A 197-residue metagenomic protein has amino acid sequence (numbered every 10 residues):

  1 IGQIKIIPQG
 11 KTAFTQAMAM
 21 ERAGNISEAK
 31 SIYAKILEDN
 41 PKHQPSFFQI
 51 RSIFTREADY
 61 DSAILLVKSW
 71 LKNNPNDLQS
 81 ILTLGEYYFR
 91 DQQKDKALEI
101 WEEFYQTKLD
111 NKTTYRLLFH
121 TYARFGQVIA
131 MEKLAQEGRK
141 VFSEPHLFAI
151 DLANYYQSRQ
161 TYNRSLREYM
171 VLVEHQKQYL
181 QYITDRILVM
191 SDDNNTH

Functional and structural regions predicted by a protein language model:
I1-I50, R56-L65, P75-Q79, E99: N-terminal leader/linker segments that initiate helical-solenoid repeat arrays
I7, P41, P75, L109 (+2 more regions): Short coil turns that delineate tetratricopeptide repeat
K35-I36, S69-W70, E103-F104, E137-G138 (+1 more regions): Canonical positions in the second alpha-helix
S46, S80, T114, F148 (+1 more regions): TPR alpha-solenoid repeat register
